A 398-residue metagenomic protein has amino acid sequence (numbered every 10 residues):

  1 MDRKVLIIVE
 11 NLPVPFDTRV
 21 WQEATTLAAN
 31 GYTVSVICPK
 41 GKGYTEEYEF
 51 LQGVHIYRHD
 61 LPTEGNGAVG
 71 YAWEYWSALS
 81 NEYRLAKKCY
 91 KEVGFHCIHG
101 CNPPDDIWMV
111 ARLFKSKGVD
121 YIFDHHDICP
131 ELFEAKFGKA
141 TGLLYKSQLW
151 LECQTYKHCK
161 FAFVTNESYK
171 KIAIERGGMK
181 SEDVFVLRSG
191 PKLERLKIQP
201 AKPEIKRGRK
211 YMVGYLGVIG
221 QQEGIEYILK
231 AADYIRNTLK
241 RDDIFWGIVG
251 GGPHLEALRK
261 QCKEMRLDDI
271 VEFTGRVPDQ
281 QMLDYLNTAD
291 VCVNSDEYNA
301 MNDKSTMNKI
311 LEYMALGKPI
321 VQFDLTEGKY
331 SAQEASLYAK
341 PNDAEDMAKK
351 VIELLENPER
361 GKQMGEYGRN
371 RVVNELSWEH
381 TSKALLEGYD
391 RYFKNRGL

Functional and structural regions predicted by a protein language model:
M1-Y44, Y48-I56: N-terminal subdomain of nucleotide-sugar transferases
L6, F163, K206-A232, G247: Conserved donor-binding/catalytic core segment of Leloir-type glycosyltransferases
Y83-K87, D106-M109, L113-K117, C129 (+1 more regions): Membrane-proximal helix-turn-helix segments that form the acceptor-binding/catalytic region of lipid-linked
S168, S189-G190: Carbohydrate-associated surface elements
I174-E175, E182-D183, G190-K206, G224 (+1 more regions): Acidic anion/phosphate-binding donor-loop and adjacent secondary structure in glycosyltransferase catalytic cores
E223, Q280-D284, N294-A315, V321-S331: Nucleotide-sugar-dependent
L239, V249, E256-L283: Nucleotide-activated donor-binding/catalytic signature segment of Leloir-type glycosyltransferases, i.e., the conserved
S336-A344, E353-E359: Conserved acidic donor-binding segment of nucleotide-sugar-dependent glycosyltransferases
